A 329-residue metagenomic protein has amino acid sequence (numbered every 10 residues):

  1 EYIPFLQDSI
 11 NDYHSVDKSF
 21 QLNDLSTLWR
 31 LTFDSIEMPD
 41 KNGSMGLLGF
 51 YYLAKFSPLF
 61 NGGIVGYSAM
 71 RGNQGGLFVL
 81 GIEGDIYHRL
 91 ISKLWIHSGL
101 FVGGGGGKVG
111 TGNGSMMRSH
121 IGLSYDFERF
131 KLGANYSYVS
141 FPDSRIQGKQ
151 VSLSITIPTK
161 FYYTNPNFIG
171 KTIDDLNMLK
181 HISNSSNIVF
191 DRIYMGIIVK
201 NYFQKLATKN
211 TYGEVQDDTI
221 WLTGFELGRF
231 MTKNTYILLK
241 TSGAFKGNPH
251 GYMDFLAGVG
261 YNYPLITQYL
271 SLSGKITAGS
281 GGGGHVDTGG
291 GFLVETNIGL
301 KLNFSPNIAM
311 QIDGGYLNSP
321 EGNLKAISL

Functional and structural regions predicted by a protein language model:
Y2, Y52-A54, G84-H88, Y125-F127 (+7 more regions): Residue-level signature of outer-membrane beta-barrel architecture
Y2-P4, F33-P39, G66-G72, L100-K108 (+8 more regions): Transmembrane beta-strands of outer-membrane beta-barrel pores
I3-F56, V65, V151-G228, S328: Short glycine/proline- and aromatic-enriched beta-strand/turn motifs that initiate or cap beta-hairpins
Q7, N42, N73-G76, K93 (+7 more regions): Outer-membrane beta-barrel proteins
T27, N42-L48, Q74-L80, N113-S119 (+5 more regions): Residues that define the transmembrane beta-barrel architecture of outer-membrane proteins
T27-W29, P58-I64, I91-I96, Y125-A134 (+5 more regions): Repeated loop/turn-to-beta-strand initiation elements of outer-membrane beta-barrel proteins
L53-K108, G224-V286: Gram-negative (and chloroplast) outer-membrane scaffold detector with strong preference for beta-barrel transmembrane
R118-D126, K131-R145, Q150, L265-T267 (+1 more regions): Gram-negative outer-membrane beta-barrel domains
